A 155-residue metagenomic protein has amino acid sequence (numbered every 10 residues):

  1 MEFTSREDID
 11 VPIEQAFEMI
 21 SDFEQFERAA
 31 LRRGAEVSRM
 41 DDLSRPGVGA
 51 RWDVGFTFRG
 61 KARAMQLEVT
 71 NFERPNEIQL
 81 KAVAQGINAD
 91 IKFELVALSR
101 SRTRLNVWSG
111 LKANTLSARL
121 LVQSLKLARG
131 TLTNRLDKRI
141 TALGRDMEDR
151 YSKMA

Functional and structural regions predicted by a protein language model:
M1-G47: Hydrophobic ligand-binding cavity/cleft-lining segments
E2-T4, A62-Q66, I87-K92: Short, surface-exposed coil-to-beta transition loops
R6-D10, G55, E68, E94: Generic structural detector for well-ordered beta-strands
I13, R45, T70-P75, E94-R104: A short, structured loop/turn motif at beta-sheet edges
E14-E18, R100, K138-T141, R145: Replace "anionic and nucleotidyl ligands
S38-Q85, K138-A155: Glycine-rich portal/gate segments that line the openings of hydrophobic small-molecule binding cavities
K81-N134: Beta-strand/loop substructures that line and gate deep hydrophobic ligand-binding cavities in soluble
